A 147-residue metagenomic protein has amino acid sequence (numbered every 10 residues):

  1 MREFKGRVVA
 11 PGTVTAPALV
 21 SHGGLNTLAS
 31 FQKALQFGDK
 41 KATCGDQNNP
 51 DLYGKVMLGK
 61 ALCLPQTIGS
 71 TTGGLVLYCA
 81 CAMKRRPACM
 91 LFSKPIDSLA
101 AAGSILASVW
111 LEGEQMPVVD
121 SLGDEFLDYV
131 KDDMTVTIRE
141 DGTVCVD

Functional and structural regions predicted by a protein language model:
E3-A10, S21-T143: Feature captures the catalytic cores and cofactor-binding loops of soluble hydro-lyases/lyases that act on carboxylate
C145-D147: Secondary-structure transition/turn motif
